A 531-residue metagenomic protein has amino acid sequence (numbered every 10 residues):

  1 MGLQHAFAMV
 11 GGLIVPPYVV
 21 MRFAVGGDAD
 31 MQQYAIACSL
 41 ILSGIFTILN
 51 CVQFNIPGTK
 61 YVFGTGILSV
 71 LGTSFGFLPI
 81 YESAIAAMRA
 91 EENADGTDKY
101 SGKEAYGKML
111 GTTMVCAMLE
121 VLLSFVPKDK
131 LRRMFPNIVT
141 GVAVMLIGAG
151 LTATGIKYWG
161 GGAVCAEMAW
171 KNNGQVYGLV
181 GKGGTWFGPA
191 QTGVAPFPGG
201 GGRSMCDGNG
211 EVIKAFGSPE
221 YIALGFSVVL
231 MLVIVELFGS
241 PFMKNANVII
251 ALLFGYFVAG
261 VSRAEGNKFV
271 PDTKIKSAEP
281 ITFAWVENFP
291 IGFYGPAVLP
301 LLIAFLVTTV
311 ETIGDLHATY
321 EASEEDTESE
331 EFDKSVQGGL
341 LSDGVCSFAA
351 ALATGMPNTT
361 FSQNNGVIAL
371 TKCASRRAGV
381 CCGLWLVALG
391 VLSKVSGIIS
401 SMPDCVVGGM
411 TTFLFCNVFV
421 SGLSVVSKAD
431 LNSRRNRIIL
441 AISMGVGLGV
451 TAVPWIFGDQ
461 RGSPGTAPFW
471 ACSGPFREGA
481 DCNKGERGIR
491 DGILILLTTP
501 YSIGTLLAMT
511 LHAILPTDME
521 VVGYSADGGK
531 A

Functional and structural regions predicted by a protein language model:
M1-L13, K214-V228, N245-N247, G260-A264 (+2 more regions): Hydrophobic, membrane-embedded alpha-helices of multi-pass small-molecule transporters
M1-L68, F75-A84, M88-K99: N-terminal signal-anchor module of multipass membrane proteins
G2-A6, G66, M109, T113 (+5 more regions): Hydrophobic alpha-helical transmembrane segments of multi-pass small-molecule transporters/permeases
M21-G64, P300-R376: Membrane-embedded helical hairpins/re-entrant loop segments and their flanking transmembrane helices within multi-pass
D30-A37, T59-F77, R133-T140, M243-I249 (+3 more regions): Short, non-helical or kinked segments that cap or interrupt transmembrane helices
F46-T47, F75, T185-P189, G193-D207 (+5 more regions): P-loop potassium selectivity filter motif centered on the GYG triad
A84-E91, D98-E265, C381-G529: Membrane-embedded alpha-helical modules
F238-L253, I275-F293, A297-L301, G314-L341 (+1 more regions): Hydrophobic, small-residue-rich membrane helices and short re-entrant helix-turn-helix hairpins that build
